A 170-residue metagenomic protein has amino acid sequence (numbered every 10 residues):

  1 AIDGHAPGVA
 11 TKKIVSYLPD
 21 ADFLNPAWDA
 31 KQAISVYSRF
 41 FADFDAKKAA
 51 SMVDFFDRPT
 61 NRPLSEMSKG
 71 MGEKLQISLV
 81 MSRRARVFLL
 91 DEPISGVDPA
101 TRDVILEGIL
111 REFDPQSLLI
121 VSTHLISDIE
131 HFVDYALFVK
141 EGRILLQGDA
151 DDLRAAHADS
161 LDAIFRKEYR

Functional and structural regions predicted by a protein language model:
A1-T11: Conserved ABC transporter NBD signature motif
Y17-Q76: ABC-family P-loop ATPase nucleotide-binding domains
F88-E92, V97: Catalytic Walker B motif of ABC-type/P-loop ATPase nucleotide-binding domains
R102-P115: Helical segment within the ABC ATPase nucleotide-binding domain
I129-H131: A short, surface-exposed alpha-helical micro-motif characterized by mixed small hydrophobic and charged/polar residues
Q147-G148: ABC ATPase "signature
